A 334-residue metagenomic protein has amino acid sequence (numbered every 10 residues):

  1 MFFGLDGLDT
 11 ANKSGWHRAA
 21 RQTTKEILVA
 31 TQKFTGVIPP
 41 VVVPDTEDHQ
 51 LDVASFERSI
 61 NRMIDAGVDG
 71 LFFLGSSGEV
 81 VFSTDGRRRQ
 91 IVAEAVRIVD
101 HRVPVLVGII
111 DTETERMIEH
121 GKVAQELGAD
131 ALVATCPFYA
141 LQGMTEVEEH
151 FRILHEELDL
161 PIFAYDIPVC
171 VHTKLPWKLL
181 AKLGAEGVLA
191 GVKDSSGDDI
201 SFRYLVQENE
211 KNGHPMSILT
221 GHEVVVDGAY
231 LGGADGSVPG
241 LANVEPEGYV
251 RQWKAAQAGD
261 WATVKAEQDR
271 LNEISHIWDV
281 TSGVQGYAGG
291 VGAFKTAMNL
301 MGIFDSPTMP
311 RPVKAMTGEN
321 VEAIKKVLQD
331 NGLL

Functional and structural regions predicted by a protein language model:
F2-F3: Aromatic (phenylalanine/tyrosine) cluster motif
K13-L28: Short, Lys/Arg-enriched N-terminal segments with co-localized hydrophobic residues within the first ~10-30 amino acids
L28-K174: Active-site beta->alpha loop and helix N-cap motifs at the rims of alpha/beta catalytic domains
I38-V42, A66, E245-L334: C-terminal alpha-helical cap/extension of soluble enzyme domains
R97-V103, L127-G128, E157-L160, G184-V188 (+3 more regions): Short helix-capping segments at alpha-helix termini
I109-I110, C136, A140, Y165-H172 (+5 more regions): Glycine- and other small-residue-rich loops at beta-strand/loop junctions that grip anionic moieties
P168-W278: Catalytic alpha/beta core domains of metabolic enzymes, predominantly
